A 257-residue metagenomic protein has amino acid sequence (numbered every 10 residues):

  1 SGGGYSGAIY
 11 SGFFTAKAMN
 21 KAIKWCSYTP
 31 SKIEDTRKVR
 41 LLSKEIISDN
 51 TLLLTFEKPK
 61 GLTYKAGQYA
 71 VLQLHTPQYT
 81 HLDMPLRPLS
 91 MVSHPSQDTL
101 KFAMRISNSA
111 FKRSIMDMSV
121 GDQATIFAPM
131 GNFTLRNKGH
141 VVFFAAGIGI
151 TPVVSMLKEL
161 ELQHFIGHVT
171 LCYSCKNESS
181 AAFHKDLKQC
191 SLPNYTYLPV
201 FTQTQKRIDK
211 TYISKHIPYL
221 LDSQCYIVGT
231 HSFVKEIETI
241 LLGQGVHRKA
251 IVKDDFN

Functional and structural regions predicted by a protein language model:
S1-I23: A conserved FAD-binding loop/helix module that cradles the flavin
K21-C26, Q163: Secondary-structure transition/capping motifs at alpha-helix termini and the adjoining loop/turn into the next element
C26-Y28, P77-L89, G131-K138: Short, Lys/Arg- and Gly-enriched loop/turn segments at beta-strand edges
T29-E34, E159: Anionic-ligand-binding alpha/beta catalytic cores of soluble enzymes and soluble regulatory domains that recognize
I33-Q123, G167, C175-N177, K188 (+1 more regions): Ferredoxin-reductase
T99-K101, S107-N257: FNR/FR-type flavoprotein reductase catalytic core
